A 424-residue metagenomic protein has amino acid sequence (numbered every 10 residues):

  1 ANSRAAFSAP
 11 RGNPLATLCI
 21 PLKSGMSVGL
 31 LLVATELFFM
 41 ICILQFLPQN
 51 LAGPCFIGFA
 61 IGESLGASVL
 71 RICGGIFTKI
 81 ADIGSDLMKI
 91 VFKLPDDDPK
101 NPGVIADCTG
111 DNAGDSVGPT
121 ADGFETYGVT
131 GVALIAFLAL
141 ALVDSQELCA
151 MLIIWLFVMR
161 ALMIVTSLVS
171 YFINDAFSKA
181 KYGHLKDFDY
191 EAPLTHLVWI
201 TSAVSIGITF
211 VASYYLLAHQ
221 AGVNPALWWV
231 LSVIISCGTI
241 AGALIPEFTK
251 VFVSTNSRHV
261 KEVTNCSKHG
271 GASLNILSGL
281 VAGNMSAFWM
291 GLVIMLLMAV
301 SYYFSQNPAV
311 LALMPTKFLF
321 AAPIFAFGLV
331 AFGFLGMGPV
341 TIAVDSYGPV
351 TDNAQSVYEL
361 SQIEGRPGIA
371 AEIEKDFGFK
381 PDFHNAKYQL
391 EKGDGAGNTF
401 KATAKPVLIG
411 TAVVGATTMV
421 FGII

Functional and structural regions predicted by a protein language model:
A1-I424: Hydrophobic packing and interface segments
